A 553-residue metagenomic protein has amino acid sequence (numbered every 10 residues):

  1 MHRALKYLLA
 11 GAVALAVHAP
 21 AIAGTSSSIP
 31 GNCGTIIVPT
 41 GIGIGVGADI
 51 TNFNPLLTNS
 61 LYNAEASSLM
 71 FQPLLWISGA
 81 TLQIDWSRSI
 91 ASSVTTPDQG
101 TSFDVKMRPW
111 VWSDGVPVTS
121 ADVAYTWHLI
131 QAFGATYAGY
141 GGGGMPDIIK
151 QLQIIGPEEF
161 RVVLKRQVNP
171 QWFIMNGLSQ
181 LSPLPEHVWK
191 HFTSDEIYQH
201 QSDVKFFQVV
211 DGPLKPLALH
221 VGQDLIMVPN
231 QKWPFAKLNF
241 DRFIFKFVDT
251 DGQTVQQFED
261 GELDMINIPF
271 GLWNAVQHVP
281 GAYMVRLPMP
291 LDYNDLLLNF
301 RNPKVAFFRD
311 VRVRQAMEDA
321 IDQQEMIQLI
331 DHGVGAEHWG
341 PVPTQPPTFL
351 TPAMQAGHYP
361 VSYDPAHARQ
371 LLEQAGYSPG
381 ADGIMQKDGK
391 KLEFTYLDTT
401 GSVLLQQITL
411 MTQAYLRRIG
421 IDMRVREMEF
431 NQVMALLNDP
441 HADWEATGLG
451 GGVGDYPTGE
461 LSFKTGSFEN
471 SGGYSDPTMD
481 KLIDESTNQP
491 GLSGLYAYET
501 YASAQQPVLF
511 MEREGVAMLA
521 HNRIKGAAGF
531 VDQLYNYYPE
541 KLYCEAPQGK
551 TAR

Functional and structural regions predicted by a protein language model:
T25, P30-G31, H220-D224, P229 (+5 more regions): Detector for C-terminal structural segments
P30-G31, Y140-T193: Surface-exposed binding/hinge segments that line and control ligand-binding clefts or catalytic entry sites
C33-V46, S92, S102-M107, T126 (+6 more regions): Short, well-ordered beta-strand elements
I37, T119-T126, P157-V163, G212-P213 (+7 more regions): Alpha-helical secondary-structure segments
P39-D98, H128, V209-D211: N-terminal lobe/hinge region of extracytoplasmic solute-binding protein
S78-T81, S179-K237, R242, G252 (+3 more regions): Gly/Pro-rich hinge or "lid" segments in bacterial periplasmic/extracellular proteins
S92-T136, R161, T254-Q257, F307-F308: Aromatic- and charge-enriched surface segment that lines or borders ligand/interaction sites
S202, N230-V276, L410-Q413, D422-R424 (+1 more regions): Ligand-site clamp/hinge motif
